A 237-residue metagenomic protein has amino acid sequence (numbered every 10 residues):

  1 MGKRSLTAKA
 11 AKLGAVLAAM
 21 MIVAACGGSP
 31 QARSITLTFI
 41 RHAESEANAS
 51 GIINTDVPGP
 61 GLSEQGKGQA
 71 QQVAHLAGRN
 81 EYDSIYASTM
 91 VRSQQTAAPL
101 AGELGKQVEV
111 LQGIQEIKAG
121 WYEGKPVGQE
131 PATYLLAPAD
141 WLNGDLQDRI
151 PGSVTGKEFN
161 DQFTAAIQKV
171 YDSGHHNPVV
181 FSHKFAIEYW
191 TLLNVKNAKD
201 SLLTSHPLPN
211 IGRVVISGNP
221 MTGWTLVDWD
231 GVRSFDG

Functional and structural regions predicted by a protein language model:
G2-G14: Bacterial N-terminal signal peptides that target proteins for export
I22-A25: C-terminal motif of bacterial Sec signal peptides marking the signal peptidase cleavage site
G27-S29: Bacterial signal peptide processing site
R33-T36, I40-V110: Active-site-proximal alpha-helix that buttresses catalytic centers in soluble enzyme cores
L37, H176-K184: Generic beta-sheet signal
G61, G102-Q162: Phosphate-handling substructures
A87-S88, D161, F181-S182: Short beta-strand scaffold positions
A198-T225: Domain-level recognition of soluble alpha/beta enzyme cores, biased toward histidine phosphatases/phosphomutases
